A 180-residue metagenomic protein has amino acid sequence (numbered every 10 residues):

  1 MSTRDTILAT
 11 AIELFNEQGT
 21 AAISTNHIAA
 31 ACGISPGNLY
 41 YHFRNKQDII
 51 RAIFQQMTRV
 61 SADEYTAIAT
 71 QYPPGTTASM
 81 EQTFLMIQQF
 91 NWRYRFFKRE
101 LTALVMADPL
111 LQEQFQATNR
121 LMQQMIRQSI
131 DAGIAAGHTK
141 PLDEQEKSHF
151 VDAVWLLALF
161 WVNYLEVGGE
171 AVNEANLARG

Functional and structural regions predicted by a protein language model:
T3, I7-T10, F150: N-terminal positioning helix adjacent to the helix-turn-helix/winged-helix DNA-binding module
T6, L14-D48, A52: Helix-turn-helix
T20-A21, L110, T139: Conserved hydrophobic residue
A52, A67-F96, V151: Hydrophobic alpha-helical connector segments
Q55-A62: Short, basic, alpha-helical segments at the C-terminal edge of helix-turn-helix-like DNA-binding modules
N91-E113, S129-I130: Amphipathic alpha-helical segments used for helix-helix packing
L110-A136, S148-N163, R179: Amphipathic alpha-helical packing segments from all-alpha helical-bundle domains
N163-G180: C-terminal peripheral helix-coil segments that are non-catalytic and often amphipathic
